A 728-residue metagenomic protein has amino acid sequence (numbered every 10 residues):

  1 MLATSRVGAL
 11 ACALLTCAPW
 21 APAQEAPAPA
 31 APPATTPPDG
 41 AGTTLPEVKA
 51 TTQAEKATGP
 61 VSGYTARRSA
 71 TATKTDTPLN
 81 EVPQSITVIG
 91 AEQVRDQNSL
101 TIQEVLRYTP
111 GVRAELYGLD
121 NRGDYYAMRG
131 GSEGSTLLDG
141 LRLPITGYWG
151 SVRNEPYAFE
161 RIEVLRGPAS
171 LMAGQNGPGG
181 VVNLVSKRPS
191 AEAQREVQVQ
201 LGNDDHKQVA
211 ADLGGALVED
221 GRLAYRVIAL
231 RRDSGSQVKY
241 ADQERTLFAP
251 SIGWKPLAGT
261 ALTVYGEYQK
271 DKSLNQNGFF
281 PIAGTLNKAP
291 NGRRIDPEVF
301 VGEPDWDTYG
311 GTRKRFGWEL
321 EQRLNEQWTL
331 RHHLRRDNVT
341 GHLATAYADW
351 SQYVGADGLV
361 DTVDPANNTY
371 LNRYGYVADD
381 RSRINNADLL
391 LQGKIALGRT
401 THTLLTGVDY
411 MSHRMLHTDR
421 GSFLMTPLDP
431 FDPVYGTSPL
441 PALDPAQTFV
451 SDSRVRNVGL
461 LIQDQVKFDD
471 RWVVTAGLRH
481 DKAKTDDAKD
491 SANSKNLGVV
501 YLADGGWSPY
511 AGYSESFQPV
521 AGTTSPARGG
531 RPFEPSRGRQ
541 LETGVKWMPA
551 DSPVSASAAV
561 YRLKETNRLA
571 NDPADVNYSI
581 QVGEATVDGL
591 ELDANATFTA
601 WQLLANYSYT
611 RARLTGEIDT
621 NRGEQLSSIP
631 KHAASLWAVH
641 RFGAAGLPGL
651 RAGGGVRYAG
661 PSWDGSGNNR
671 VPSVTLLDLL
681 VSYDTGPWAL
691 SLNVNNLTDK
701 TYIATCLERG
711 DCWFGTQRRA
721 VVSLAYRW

Functional and structural regions predicted by a protein language model:
Y64-T87, A91, Q97, Q103-R142 (+1 more regions): Extracytoplasmic beta-strand/coil segments of soluble accessory domains associated with Gram-negative outer-membrane
A114, Y125, L141-R166, L184-S186: Short acidic/polar hinge/loop motifs at secondary-structure boundaries that mediate gating or recognition
I145, Y157-E160, L171-F248, P256-T260 (+2 more regions): Outer-membrane beta-barrel translocator/receptor signature
R232-S236, A249-K255, G259-R323, T340-S382 (+2 more regions): Acidic/polar loop-and-plug regions of large Gram-negative outer-membrane beta-barrel proteins
K255-L257, S382, T401-H413, S451-E565 (+1 more regions): Structural signature of Gram-negative outer-membrane beta-barrels, strongest in the C-terminal barrel of TonB-dependent
E321-R335, V339-Y347, P509, P535-F598 (+2 more regions): Membrane-embedded beta-barrel scaffold of Gram-negative outer-membrane proteins
D469-R471, P553, R562-K564, Q581-S666 (+1 more regions): Gram-negative outer-membrane beta-barrel transporters
R657-G665, S682-W728: C-terminal beta-signal and adjacent terminal beta-strands/loops of Gram-negative outer-membrane beta-barrel proteins
